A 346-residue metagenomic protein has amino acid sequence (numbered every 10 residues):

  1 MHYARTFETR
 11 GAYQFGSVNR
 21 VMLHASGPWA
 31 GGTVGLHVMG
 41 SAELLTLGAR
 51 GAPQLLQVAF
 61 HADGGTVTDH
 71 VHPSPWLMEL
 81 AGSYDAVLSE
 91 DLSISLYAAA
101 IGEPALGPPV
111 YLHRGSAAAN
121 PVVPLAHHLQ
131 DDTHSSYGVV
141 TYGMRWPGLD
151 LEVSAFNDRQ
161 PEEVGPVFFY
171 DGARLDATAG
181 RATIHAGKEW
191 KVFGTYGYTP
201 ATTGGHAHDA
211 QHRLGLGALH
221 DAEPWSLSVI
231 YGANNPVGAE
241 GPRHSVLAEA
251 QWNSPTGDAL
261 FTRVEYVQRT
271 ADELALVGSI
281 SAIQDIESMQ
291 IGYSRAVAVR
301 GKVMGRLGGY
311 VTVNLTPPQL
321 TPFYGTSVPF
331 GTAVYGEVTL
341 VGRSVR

Functional and structural regions predicted by a protein language model:
M1-R5, L36-A42, L96-A100, A155-N157 (+6 more regions): Transmembrane beta-barrel strands of outer-membrane/channel proteins
M1-S83, V87, G331-A333, E337-T339: Beta-barrel outer-membrane channel/assembly domains of diderm bacteria
T6, G48-T183: Surface-exposed coil loops of outer-membrane beta-barrel proteins
Q14-V21, S74-L80, H134-V140, R145-P147 (+5 more regions): Residues that define the transmembrane beta-barrel architecture of outer-membrane proteins
A25-W29, Y84-A86, G143-W146, I184-A186 (+5 more regions): Residue-level signature of outer-membrane beta-barrel architecture
A30-L36, E90-I94, P104, M144 (+6 more regions): Repeated loop/turn-to-beta-strand initiation elements of outer-membrane beta-barrel proteins
W146, D150, S154, A173 (+2 more regions): Detector for outer-membrane/organellar transmembrane beta-barrel domains, recognizing the amphipathic beta-strand
I291, T326-R346: Outer-membrane beta-barrel "beta-signal"
